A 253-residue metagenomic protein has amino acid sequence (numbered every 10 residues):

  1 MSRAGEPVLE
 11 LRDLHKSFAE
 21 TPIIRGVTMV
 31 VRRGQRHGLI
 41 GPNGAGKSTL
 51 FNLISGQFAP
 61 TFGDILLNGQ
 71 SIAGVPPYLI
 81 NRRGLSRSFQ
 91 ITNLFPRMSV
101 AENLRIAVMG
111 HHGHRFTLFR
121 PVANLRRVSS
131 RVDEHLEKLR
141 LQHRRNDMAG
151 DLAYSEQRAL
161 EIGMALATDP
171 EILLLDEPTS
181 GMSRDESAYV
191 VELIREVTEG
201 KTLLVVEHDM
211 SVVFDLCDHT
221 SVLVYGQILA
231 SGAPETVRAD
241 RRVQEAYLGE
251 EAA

Functional and structural regions predicted by a protein language model:
S2-A253: Glycine-rich phosphate-binding loops of nucleotide-dependent enzymes
